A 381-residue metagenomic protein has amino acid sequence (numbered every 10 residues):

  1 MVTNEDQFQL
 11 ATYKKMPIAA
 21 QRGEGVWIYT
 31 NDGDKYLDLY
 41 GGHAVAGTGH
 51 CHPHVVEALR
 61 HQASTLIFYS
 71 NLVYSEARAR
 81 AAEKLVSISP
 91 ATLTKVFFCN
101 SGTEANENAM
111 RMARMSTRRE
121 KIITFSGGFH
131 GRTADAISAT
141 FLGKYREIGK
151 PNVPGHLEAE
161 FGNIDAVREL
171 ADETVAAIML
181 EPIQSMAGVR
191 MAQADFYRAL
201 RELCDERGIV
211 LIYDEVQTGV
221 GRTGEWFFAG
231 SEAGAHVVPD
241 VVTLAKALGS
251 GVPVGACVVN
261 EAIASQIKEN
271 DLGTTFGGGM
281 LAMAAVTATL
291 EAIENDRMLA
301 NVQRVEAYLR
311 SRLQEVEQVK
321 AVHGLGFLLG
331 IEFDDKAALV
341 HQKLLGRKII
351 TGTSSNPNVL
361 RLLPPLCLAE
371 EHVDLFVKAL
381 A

Functional and structural regions predicted by a protein language model:
M1-A381: Conserved N-terminal phosphate-binding loop of PLP-dependent enzymes in the Aspartate aminotransferase
